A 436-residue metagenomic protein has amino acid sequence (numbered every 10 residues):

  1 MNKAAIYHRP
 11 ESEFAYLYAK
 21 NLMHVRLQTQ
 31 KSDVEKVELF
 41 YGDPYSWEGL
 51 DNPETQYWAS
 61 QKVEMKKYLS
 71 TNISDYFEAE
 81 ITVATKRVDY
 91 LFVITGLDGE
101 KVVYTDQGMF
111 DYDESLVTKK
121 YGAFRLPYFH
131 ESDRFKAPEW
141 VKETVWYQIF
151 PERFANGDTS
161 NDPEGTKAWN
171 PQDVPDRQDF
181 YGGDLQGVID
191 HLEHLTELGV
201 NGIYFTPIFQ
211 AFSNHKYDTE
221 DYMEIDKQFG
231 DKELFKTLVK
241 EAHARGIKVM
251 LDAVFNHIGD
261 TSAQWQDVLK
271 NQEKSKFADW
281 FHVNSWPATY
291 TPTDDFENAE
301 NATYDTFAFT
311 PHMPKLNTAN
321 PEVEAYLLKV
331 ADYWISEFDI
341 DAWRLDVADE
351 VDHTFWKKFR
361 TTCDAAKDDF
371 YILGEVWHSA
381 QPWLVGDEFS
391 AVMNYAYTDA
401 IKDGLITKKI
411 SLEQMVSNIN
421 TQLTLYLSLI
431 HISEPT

Functional and structural regions predicted by a protein language model:
M1-D33, V117-S132, A137: Non-catalytic, glycine-rich low-complexity segments
A5, F150-N201, I208-D332, E337 (+2 more regions): Substrate-binding/active-site clefts of carbohydrate-active enzymes
K31-T85, T95-Y112: Aromatic-rich carbohydrate-binding modules that target alpha-glucans
K86-Y90: Exposed beta-strand face motif in extracellular beta-rich ectodomains
Y112-V117, T261, Q266-W286, A331 (+2 more regions): Conserved alpha/beta catalytic core and glycan-binding cleft of carbohydrate-active enzymes
V145-Y147, I203, V249-L251, W343 (+2 more regions): Hydrophobic faces of well-ordered beta-strands that scaffold small-molecule active sites in alpha/beta enzyme cores
Q228-F229, A348-T354, A380-Q381: Acidic-and-aromatic substrate-binding clefts and catalytic sites of carbohydrate-active enzymes
